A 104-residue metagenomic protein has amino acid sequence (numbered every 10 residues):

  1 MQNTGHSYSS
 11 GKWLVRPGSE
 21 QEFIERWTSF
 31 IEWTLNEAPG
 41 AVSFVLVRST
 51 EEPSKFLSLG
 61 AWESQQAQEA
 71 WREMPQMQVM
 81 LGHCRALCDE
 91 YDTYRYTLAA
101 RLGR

Functional and structural regions predicted by a protein language model:
M1-H6, S43-S54, M80-R104: Glycine-rich beta-strand-turn "strand-cap" elements at beta-sheet edges
H6-L14, S43-R72: Short, well-ordered beta-strand segments in beta-rich or mixed alpha/beta enzyme and ligand-binding folds
G11, R72-M74, A99-R104: Short flexible/disordered coil segments
L14-E25: Short, surface-exposed ligand-recognition loops at beta-strand->loop->(often short) alpha-helix junctions that present
V15-P17, S64, T97-A100: Non-catalytic surface loops within mature trypsin-like serine protease
S29-V42, A61-R95: An amphipathic, aromatic/His-enriched active-site/gating alpha helix that lines ligand/cofactor pockets
